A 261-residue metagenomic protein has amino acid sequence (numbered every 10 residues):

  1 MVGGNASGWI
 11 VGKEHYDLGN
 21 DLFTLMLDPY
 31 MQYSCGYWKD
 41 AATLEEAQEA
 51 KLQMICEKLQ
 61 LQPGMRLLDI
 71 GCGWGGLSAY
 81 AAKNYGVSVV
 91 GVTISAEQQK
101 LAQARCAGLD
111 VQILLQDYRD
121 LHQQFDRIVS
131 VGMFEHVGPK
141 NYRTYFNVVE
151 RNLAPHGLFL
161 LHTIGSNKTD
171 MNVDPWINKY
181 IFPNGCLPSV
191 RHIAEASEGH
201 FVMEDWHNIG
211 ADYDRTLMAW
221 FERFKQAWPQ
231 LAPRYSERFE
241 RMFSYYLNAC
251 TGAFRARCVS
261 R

Functional and structural regions predicted by a protein language model:
M1-M26: N-terminal auxiliary segments of SAM/dcSAM-dependent transferases
G64-G71: Conserved class I S-adenosyl-L-methionine
W74-Y85: Conserved SAM-binding loop of SAM-dependent methyltransferases across substrates and taxa, primarily the Class I
G108-Y118: Conserved SAM-binding strand-loop segment of SAM-dependent methyltransferases
R119-I128: A short acidic, Gly/Pro-enriched loop at the edge of an enzyme's catalytic core that lines a small-molecule cofactor
R143-P155: A short glycine-rich, Lys/Arg-flanked "PGG" loop and its adjoining helix->strand segment in the class I
H156-I164: Conserved beta-strand signature within the Rossmann-like core of class I S-adenosyl-L-methionine
I164-S260: Substrate-binding/catalytic lobe of Class I Rossmann-like enzymes that use SAM or dcSAM, i.e., the mid-to-C-terminal
